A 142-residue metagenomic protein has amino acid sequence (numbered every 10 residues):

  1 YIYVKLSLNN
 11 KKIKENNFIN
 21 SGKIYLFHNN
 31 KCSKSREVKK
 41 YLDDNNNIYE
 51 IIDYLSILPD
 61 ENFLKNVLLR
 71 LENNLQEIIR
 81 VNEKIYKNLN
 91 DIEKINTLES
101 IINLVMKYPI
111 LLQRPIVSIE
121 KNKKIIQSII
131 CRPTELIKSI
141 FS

Functional and structural regions predicted by a protein language model:
Y1-K5: Compositionally biased low-complexity segments enriched in histidine and/or tyrosine
K12-G22, E135-F141: Replace "small metal-dependent catalytic modules" with "small catalytic or cofactor-binding modules
N17-V38, I52: Local sequence-structure signature of Cys/Sec-based thiol-disulfide redox active-site neighborhoods
Y25-L26, I51, L69, N88: Short, contiguous strand/loop micro-motifs
N45: Conserved dinucleotide-binding and phosphotransfer motif residues
I48-L58: A short beta-strand-loop structural module common to alpha/beta enzyme folds
S56-S142: Thiol/selenol-based redox catalytic cores and closely related redox-interacting motifs
